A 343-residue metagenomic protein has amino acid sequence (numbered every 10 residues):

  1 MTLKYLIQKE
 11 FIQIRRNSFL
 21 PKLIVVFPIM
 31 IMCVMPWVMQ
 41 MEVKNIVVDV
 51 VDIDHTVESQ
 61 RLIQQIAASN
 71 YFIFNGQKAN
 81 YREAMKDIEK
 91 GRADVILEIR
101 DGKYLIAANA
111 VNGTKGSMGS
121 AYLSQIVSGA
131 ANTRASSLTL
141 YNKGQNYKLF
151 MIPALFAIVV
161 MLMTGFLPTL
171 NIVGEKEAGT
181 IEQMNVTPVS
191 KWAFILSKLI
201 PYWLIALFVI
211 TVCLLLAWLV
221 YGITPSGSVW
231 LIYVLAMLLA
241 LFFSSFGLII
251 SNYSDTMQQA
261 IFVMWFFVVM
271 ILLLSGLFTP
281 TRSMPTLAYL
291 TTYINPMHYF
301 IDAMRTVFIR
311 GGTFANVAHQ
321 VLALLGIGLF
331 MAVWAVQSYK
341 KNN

Functional and structural regions predicted by a protein language model:
M1-L149, N316: Extracytoplasmic/periplasmic domains immediately adjacent to an N-terminal transmembrane anchor in multi-pass membrane
I14, G165-V189, N343: Transmembrane helix boundary and interhelical loop/hinge segments in multi-pass membrane proteins
V34, G119, T164-P168, V212 (+6 more regions): Hydrophobic/aromatic residues in alpha-helical transmembrane segments
V34-V43, D255-I294: Transmembrane helix segments
R82, L140-Q145, T224, G276-F330: Membrane-interfacial helix-loop-helix junctions in multi-pass membrane proteins
K148-L170: Long, hydrophobic alpha-helical segments
K191, I195-W265, V269, A315-V321 (+1 more regions): Alpha-helical transmembrane segments and their short interhelical loops
I249, Y253, F308, A323-N343: Junction motif at the cytosolic side of a transmembrane helix
